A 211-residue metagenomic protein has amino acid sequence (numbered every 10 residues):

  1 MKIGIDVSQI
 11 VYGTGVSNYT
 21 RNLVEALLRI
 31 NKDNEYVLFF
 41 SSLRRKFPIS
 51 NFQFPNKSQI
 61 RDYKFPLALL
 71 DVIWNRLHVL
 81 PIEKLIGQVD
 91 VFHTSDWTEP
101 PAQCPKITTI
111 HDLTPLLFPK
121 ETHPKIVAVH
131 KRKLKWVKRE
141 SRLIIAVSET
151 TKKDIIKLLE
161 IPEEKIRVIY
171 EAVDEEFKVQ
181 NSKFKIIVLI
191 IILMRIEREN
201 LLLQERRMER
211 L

Functional and structural regions predicted by a protein language model:
M1-L211: Carbohydrate transferase catalytic cores enriched for Leloir-type hexosyltransferases
